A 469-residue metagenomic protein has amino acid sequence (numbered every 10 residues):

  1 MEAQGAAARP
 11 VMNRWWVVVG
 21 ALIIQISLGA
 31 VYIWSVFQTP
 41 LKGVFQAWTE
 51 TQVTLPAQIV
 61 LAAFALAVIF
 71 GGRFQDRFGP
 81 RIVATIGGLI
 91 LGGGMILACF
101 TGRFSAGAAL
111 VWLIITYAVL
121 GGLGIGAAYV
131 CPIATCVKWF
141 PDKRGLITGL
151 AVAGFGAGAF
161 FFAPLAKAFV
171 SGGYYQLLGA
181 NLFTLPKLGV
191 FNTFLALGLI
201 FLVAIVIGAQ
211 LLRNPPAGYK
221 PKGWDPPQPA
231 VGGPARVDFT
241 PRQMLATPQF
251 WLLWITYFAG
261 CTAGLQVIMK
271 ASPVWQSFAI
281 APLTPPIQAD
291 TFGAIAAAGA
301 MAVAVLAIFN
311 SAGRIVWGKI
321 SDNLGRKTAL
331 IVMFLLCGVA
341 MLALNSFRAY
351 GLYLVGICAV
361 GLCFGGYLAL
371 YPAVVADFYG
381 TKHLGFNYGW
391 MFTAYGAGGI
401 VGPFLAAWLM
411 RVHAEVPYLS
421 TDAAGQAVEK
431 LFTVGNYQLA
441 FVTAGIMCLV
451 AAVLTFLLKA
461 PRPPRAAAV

Functional and structural regions predicted by a protein language model:
W34-T39, A163, R242-K319, G402-A407 (+1 more regions): Extracytoplasmic gate region of multi-pass secondary transporters
L41, G126-F140, I147-T148, G366-Y379: Intracellular juxtamembrane helix-capping segments at the cytosolic ends of symmetry-related transmembrane helices
L55-R73, A304-W317: Central cavity-lining transmembrane alpha-helices of secondary-active solute carriers, predominantly the Major
L89-A106, L336-R348: C-terminal ends and interior cores of transmembrane alpha-helices in multi-pass membrane transporters/permeases
G94, A108-A127, L352-G366: Hydrophobic core of transmembrane alpha-helices in multi-pass small-molecule transporters, especially MFS/SLC-type
F155-A217: Helix-loop-helix hairpin linking two adjacent transmembrane segments in secondary transporters
G198-A230, A452-K459: C-terminal membrane-cytosol helix-exit motif in multi-pass small-molecule transporters
Y257, A263-Q266, A297-V374: C-terminal transmembrane helical hairpin of 12-TM major facilitator-type secondary transporters
